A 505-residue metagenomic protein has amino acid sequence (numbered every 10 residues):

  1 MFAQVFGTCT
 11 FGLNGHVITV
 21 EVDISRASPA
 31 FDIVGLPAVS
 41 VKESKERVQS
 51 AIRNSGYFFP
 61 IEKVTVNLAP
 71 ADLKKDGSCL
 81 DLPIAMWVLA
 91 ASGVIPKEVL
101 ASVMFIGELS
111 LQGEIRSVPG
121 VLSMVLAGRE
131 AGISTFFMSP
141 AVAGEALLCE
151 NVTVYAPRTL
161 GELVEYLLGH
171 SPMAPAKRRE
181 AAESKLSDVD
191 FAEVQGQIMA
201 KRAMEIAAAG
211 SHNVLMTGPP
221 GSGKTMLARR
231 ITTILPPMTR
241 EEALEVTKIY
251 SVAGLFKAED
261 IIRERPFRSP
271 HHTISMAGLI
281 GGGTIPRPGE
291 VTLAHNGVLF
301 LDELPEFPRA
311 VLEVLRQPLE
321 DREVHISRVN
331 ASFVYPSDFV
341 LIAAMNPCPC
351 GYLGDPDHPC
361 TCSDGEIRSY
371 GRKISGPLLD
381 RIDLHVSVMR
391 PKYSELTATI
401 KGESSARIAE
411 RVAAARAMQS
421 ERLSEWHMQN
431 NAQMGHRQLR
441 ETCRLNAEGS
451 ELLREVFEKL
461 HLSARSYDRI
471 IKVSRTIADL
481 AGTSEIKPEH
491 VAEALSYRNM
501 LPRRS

Functional and structural regions predicted by a protein language model:
M1-L215, P219-T225, S327, S466-Y467 (+1 more regions): Peripheral, non-AAA+ core regions of ATP-driven protein-machinery
I18-I24, L279, D383-V386: Short beta-strand elements
P37-K45, F58-P60, N67-G77, P286 (+1 more regions): Basic, amphipathic alpha-helical bundle interface domains used for macromolecular binding and assembly
R47, A51, I84-W87, S123-A127 (+8 more regions): Alpha-helical scaffold elements adjacent to nucleotide-binding pockets in ATP/GTP-utilizing enzyme cores
S92-G93, G169, G254, N296 (+2 more regions): Short glycine-centered helix-capping/turn motifs at secondary-structure transition points
F136, L299, D383-V386: Short, well-ordered beta-strand core segments
V189-R202, A208-N213, E242, K248-E313 (+3 more regions): Switch/coupling sub-region of P-loop NTPases
M216-L255: Walker A/P-loop
